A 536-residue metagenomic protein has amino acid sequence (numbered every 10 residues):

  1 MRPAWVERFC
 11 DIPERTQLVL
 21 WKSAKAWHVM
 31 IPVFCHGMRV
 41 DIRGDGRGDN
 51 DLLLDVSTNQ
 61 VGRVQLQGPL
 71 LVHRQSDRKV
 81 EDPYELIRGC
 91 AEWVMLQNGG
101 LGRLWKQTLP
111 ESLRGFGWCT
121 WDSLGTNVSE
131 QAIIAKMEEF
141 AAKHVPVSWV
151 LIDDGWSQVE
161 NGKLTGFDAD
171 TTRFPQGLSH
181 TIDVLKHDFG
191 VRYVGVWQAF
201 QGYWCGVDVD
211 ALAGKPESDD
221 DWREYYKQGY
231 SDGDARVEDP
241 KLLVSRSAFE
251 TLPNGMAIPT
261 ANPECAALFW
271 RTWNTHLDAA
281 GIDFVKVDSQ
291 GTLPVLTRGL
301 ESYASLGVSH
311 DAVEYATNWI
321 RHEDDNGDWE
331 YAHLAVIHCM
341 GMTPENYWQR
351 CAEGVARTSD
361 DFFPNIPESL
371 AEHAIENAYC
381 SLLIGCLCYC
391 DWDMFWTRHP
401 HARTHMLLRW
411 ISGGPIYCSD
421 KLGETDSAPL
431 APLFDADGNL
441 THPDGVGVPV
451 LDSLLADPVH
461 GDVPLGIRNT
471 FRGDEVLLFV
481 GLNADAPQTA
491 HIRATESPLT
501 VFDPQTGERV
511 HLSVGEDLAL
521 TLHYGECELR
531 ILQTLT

Functional and structural regions predicted by a protein language model:
M1-W149, V159, K163-F174, L185-D188 (+5 more regions): Carbohydrate-recognition beta-sandwich/jelly-roll modules in extracellular/periplasmic carbohydrate-active proteins
S23, H28, P32, Y303-L535: Active-site-proximal substrate-binding groove within the catalytic cores of carbohydrate-active enzymes
L101-W105, K136-E138, L178-V184, W270-T272 (+3 more regions): Eukaryotic intrinsically disordered and solvent-exposed regulatory patches
D122-L124, F200, G414, N483: Residue-level signal for short, function-critical loop segments
Q131-A132, V207, V476: Generic recognition of short, well-ordered alpha-helical segments
Q131-A135, Q176-G177, D457-P458, D462: Eukaryotic beta-rich interaction modules
P146-M406, S412, E424: Aromatic- and carboxylate-enriched substrate-binding clefts and catalytic-loop regions of carbohydrate-active enzymes
